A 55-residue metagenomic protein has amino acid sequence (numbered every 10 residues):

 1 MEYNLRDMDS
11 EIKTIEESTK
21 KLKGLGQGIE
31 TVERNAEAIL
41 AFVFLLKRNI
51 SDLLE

Functional and structural regions predicted by a protein language model:
M1-Q27: N-terminal acidic leader/helix
E17, K21-E55: Short, charge-rich amphipathic interface segments used for partner binding and complex assembly
